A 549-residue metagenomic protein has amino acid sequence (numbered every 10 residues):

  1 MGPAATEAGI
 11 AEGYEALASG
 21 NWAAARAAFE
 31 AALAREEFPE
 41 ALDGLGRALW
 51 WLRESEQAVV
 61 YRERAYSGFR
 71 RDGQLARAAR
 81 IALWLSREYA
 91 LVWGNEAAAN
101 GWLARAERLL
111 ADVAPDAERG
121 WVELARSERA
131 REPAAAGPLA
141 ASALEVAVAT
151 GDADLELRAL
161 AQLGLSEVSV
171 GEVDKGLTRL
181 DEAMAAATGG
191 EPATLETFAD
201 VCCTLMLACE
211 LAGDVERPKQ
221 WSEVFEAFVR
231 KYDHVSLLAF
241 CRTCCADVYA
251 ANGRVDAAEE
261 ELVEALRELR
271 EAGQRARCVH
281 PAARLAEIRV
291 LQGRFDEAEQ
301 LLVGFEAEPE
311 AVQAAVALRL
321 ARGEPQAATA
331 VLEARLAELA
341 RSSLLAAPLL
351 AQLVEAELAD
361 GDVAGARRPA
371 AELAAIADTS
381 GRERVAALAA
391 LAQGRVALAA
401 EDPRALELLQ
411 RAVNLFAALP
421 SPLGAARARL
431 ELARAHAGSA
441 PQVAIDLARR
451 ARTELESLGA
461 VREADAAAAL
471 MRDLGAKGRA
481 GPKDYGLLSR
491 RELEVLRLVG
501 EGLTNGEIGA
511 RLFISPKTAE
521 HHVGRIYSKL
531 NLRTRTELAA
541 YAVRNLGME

Functional and structural regions predicted by a protein language model:
M1-A8, L302-F305, A340, D378-V385 (+1 more regions): TPR-adjacent "capping" and linker segments in tetratricopeptide-repeat scaffold/adaptor proteins
P3, E36-P39, D43, D72 (+14 more regions): Residue signature of alpha-solenoid helical repeat architecture, marking inter-repeat boundaries and helix-start
E7-A31, A125: Alpha-helical segment of the N-proximal tetratricopeptide repeat
E12-A18, D43-E54, A79-N95, E118-A134 (+9 more regions): Tandem amphipathic alpha-helical repeat scaffolds
A25, A58, A98-A99, A136 (+8 more regions): Single-residue signature of alpha-solenoid repeat helices
R26, E30-A34, E63-Q74, R87 (+10 more regions): Amphipathic alpha-helical segments of tetratricopeptide repeats
P325, A356-A364, A371, I376 (+5 more regions): N-terminal regulatory/sensing modules of transcriptional regulators
A469-R472, K477-G524, S528-E549: Helix-turn-helix DNA-binding segment
